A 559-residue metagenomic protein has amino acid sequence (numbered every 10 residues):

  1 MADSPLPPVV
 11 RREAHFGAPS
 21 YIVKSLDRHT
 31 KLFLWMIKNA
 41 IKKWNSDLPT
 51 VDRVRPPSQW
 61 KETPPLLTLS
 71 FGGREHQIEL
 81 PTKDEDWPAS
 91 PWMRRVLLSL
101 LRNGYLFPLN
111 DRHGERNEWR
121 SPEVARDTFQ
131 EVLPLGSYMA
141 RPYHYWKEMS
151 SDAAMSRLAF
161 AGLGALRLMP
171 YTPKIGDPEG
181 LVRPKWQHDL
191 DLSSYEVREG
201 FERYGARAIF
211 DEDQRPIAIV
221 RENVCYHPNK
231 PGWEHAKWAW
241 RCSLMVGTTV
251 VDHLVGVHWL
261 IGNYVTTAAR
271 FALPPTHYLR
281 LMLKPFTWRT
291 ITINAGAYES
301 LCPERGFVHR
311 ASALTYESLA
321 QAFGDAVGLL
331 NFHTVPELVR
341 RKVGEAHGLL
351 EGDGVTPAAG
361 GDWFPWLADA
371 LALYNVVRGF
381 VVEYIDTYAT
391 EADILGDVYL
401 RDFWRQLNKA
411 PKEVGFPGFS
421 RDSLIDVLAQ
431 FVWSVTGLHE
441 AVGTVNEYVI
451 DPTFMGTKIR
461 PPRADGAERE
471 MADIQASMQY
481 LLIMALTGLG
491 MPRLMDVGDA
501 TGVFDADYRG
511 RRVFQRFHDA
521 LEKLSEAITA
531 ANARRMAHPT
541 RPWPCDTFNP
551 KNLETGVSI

Functional and structural regions predicted by a protein language model:
M1-I559: Activation on extended, non-transmembrane soluble regions of large proteins
